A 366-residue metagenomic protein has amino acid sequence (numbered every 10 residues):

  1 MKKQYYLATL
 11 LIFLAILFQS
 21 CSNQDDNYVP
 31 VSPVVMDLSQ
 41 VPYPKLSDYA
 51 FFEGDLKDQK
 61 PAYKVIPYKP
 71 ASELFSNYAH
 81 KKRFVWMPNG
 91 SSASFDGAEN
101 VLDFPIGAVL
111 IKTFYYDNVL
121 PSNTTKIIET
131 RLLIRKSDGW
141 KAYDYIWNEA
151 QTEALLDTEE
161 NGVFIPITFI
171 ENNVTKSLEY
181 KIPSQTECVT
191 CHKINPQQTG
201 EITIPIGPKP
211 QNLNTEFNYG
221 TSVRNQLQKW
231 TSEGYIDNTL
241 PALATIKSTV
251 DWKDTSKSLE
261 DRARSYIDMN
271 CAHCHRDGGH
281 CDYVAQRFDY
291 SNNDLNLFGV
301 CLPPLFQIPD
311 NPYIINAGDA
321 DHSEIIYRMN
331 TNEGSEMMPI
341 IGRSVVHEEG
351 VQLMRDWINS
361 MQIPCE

Functional and structural regions predicted by a protein language model:
M1-A8: Bacterial N-terminal signal peptides that target proteins for export
L17-S20: C-terminal motif of bacterial Sec signal peptides marking the signal peptidase cleavage site
S22-D25: Bacterial signal peptide processing site
S32-V101, I106: A domain-level signal for the mature, folded cores of soluble proteins
L74, K81-G90, D96-R262: Extended surface/linker regions that mediate inter-domain or inter-protein docking in multi-component redox
E187, N270, M337: The −1 position to Zn-ligating cysteines in a subset of zinc-ribbon hairpins
T215-R264, H273-G279, R287-E366: Electron-transfer interface patches adjacent to heme c in soluble/periplasmic c-type cytochromes and di-/multiheme
